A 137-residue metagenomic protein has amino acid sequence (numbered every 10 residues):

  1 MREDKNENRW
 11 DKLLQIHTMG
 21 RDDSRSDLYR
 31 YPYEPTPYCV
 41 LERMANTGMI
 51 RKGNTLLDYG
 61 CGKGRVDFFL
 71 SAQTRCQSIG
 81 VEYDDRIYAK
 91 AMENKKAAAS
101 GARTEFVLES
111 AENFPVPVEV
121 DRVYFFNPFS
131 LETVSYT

Functional and structural regions predicted by a protein language model:
M1-R51: S-adenosyl-L-methionine
G53-G60: Conserved class I S-adenosyl-L-methionine
G64-F68: Glycine-rich SAM-binding Motif I of class I
Q77-E82: Conserved SAM-binding motif I beta-strand of class I
A91-M92: Conserved SAM-binding loop
G101-S110: Conserved SAM-binding strand-loop segment of SAM-dependent methyltransferases
R122-E132: A short SAM/SAH-binding and catalytic strip from SAM-dependent methyltransferases
Y136-T137: Conserved small/polar residues in nucleotide/adenosyl-binding loops
